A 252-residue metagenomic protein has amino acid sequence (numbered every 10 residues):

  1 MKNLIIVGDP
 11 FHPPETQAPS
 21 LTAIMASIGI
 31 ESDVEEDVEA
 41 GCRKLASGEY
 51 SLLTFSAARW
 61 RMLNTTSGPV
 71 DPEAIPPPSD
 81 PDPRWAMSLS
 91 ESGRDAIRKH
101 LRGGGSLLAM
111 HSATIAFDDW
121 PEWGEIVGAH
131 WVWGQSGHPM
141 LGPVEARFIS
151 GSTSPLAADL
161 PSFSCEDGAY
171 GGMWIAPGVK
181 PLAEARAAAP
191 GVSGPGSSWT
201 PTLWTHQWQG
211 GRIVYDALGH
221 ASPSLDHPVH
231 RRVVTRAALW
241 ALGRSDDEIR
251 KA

Functional and structural regions predicted by a protein language model:
M1-L52, R59: Aromatic-Pro/Gly-enriched surface loop or interdomain linker that acts as a lid/target-recognition segment
I5, V34, L52-S56, L101 (+3 more regions): Structural recognition of the beta-strand scaffold that forms the well-ordered cores of secreted hydrolase catalytic
P10-F11, E39-A40, R59-M62, A113-F117 (+1 more regions): Solvent-exposed loop/turn segments at secondary-structure junctions within structured extracellular/periplasmic domains
E15-S20, S92, P121-E122, P228-V229: Generic recognition of short, well-ordered alpha-helical segments
M25, E31, E125-G210: Catalytic beta-strand/loop cores that center a nucleophilic Ser/Cys/Thr and support acyl-enzyme chemistry
S27, A46, I75, G194-T200 (+1 more regions): Extracellular ligand-binding/catalytic regions of CAZymes and related secreted enzymes and adhesion modules
V38-G41, D95, S197-L203: Alpha-helical scaffolding within the catalytic cores of extracellular/periplasmic polymer-degrading hydrolases
R61-D159: A glycine-rich, often tryptophan-bearing local segment used as a flexible ligand/cofactor-contacting loop or short
